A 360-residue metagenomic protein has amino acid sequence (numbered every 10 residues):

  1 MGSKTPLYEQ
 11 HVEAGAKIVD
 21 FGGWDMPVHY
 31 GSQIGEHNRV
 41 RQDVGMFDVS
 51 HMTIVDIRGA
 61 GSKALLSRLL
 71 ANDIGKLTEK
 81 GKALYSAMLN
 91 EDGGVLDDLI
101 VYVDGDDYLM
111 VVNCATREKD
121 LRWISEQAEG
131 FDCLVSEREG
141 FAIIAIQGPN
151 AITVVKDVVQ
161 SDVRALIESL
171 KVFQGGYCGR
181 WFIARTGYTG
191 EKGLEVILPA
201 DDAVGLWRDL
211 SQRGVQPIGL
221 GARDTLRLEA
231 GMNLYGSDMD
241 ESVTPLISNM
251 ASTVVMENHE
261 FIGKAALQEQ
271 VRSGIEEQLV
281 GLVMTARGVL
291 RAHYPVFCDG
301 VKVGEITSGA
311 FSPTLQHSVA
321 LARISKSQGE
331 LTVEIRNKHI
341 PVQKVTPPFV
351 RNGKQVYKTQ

Functional and structural regions predicted by a protein language model:
M1-G22, M26-V28, I34, D104-Q360: Conserved, structured C-terminal
M1-S86, G94, G221: Acidic, proline/glycine-enriched N-terminal capping motif
A60-V95, A151-G179: Internal amphipathic helical hairpin motif
I100-V101: Glycine-rich, Trp-frequent "lid" loop and neighboring beta-strands that shape and gate the flavin cofactor pocket
